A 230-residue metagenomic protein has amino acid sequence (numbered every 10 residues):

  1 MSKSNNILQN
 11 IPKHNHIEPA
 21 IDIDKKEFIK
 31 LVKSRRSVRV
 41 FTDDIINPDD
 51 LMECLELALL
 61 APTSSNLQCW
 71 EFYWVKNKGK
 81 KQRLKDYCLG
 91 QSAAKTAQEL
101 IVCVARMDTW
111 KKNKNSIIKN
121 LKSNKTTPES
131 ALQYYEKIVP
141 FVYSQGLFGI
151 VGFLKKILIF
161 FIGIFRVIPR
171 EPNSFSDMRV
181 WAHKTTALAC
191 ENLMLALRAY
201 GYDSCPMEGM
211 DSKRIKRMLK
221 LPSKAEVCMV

Functional and structural regions predicted by a protein language model:
M1-V230: Acidic, surface-exposed loops and disordered segments
